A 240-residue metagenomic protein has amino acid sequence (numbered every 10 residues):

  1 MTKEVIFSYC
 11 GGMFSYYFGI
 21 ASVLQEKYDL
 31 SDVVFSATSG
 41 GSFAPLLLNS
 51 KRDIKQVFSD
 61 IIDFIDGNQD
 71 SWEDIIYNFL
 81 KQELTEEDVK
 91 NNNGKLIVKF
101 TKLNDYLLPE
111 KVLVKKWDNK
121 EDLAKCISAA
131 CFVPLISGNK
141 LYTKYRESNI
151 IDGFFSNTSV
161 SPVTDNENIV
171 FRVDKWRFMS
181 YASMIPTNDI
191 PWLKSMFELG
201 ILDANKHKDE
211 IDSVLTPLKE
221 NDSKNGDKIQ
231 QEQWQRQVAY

Functional and structural regions predicted by a protein language model:
M1-S36, L46-Y240: Patatin-like phospholipase
S39-G40: Active-site loop->helix "elbow" adjoining a glycine-rich segment at hydrolase catalytic centers
F43: Short alpha-helical segment within the catalytic ATP-binding CA
